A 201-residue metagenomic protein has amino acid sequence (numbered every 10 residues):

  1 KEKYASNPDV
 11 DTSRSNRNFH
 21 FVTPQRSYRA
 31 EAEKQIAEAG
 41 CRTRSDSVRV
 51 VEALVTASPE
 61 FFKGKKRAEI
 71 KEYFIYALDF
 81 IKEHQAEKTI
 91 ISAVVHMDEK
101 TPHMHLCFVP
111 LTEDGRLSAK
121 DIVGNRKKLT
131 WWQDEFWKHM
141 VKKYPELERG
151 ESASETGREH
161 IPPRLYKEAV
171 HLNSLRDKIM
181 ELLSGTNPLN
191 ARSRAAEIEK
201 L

Functional and structural regions predicted by a protein language model:
K1-L201: N-terminal nicking endonuclease/strand-transfer module with a His-rich metal-binding environment and a catalytic Tyr
